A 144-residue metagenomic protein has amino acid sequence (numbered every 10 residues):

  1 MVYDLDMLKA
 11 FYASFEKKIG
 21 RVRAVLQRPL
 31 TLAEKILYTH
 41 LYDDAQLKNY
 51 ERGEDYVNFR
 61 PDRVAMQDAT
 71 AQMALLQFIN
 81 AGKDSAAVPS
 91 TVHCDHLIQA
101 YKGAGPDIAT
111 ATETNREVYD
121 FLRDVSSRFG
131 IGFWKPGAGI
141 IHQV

Functional and structural regions predicted by a protein language model:
M1-M7: Membrane-interacting alpha-helical segments
L8-F11, F15-V144: Long, structured ligand/cofactor-binding scaffold of large enzymes
